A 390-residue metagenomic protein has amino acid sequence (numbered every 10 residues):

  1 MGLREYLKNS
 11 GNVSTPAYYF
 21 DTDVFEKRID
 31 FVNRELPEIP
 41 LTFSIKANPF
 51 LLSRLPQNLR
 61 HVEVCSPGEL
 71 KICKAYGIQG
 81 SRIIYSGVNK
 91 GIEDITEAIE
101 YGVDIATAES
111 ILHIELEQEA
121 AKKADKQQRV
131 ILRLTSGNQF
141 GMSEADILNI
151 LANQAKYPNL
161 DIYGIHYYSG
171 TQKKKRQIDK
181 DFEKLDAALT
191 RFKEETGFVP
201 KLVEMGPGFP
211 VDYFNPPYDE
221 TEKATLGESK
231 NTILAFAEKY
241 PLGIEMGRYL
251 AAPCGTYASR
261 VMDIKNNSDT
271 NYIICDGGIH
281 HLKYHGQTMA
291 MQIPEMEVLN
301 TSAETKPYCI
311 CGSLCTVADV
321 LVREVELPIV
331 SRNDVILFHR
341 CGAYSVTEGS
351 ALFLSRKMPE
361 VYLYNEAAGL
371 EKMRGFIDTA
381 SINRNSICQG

Functional and structural regions predicted by a protein language model:
M1-Q128, Y157, D161, E194 (+3 more regions): A charged N-terminal "starter" segment
F25, K46, S66, A98 (+6 more regions): Conserved, mostly hydrophobic/aromatic
S44, S86, R133, Y168 (+4 more regions): Generic beta-strand/beta-sheet core signal
P49, L70, G91, I114 (+6 more regions): Glycine-rich nucleotide phosphate-binding loop and flanking beta-alpha elements of Rossmann-like dinucleotide-binding
Q128-T135: ATP-grasp fold ATP-binding core
S136-I264, R356: Active-site loop/helix belt of alpha/beta enzymes
P241-G390: Charged (often Lys/Glu-rich) extended helix/loop segments that serve as interaction or gating elements
